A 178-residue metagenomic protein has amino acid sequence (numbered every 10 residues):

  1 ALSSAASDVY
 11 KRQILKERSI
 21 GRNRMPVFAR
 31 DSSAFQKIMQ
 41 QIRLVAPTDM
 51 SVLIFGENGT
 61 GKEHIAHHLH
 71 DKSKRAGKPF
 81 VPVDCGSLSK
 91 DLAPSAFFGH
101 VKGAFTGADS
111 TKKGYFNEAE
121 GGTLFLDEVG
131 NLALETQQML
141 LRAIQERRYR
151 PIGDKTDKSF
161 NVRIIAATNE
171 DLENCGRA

Functional and structural regions predicted by a protein language model:
A1-A6, Y10: Single conserved hydrophobic/aromatic residue that forms the stacking wall/gate of nucleotide- or nucleobase-binding
K16-S159, R163-G176: AAA+ ATPase active-site-proximal loops
